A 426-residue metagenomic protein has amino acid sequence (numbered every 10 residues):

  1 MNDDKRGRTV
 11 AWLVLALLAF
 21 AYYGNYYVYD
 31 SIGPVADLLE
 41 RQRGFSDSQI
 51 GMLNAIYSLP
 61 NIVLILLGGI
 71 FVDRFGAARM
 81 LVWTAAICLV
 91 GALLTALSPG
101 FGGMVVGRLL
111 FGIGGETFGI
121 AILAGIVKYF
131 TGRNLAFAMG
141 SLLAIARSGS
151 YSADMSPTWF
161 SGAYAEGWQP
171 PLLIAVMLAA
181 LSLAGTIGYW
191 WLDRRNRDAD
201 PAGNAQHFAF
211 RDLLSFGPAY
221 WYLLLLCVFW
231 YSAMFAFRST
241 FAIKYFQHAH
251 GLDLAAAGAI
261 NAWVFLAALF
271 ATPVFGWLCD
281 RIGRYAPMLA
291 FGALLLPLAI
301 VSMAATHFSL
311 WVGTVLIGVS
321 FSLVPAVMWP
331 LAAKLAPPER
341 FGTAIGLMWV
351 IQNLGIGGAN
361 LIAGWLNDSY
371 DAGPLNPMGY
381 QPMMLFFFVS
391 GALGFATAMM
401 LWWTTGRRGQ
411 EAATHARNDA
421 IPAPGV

Functional and structural regions predicted by a protein language model:
N2-R8, W191-L224, D419-V426: Juxtamembrane intracellular "pre-TM" segments in multi-pass secondary transporters
I32-P34, P218-T272, A359-N360: Extracytoplasmic gate region of multi-pass secondary transporters
G44, G76, L97-G103, G114 (+4 more regions): Helix-breaking motifs and short loop linkers at transmembrane-helix boundaries and internal kinks in secondary membrane
V63-G102: Conserved MFS/SLC helix-loop-helix module at the cytosolic interface between two early adjacent transmembrane helices
R74-A85, D280-A293: Cytoplasmic membrane-interface "Motif A"-like loop-to-helix N-cap segments of 12-TM Major Facilitator Superfamily
F101, G107-A146: Cytoplasmic helix-loop-helix junction between adjacent transmembrane helices in 12-TM secondary transporters
L142-D193: Helix-loop-helix hairpin linking two adjacent transmembrane segments in secondary transporters
Y285-L331: C-terminal transmembrane helical hairpin of 12-TM major facilitator-type secondary transporters
